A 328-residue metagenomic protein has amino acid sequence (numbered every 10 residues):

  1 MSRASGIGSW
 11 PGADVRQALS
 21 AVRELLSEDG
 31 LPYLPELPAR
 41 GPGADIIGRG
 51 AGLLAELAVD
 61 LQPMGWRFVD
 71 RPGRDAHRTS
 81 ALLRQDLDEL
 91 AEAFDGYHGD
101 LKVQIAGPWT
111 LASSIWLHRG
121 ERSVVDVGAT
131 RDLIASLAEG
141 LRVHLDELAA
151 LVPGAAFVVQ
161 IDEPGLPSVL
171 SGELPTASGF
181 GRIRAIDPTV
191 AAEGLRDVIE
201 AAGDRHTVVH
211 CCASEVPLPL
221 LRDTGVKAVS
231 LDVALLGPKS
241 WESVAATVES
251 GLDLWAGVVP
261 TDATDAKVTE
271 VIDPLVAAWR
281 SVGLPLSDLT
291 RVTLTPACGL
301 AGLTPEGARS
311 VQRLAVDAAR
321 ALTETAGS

Functional and structural regions predicted by a protein language model:
M1-T130, L220-K227, L252, T290 (+1 more regions): Alpha/beta catalytic barrel-like cores
A21-V22, L218-L221, K239-T247: A short acidic, amphipathic alpha-helical/loop segment
L34-L37, K102-A106, Q160-D162, V208-C212 (+3 more regions): A cross-family glycoside hydrolase active-site/sugar-binding cleft signature
D75-E92, R131-D146, T269-L275: Glycine-rich anion/phosphate-binding loops
L90-A93, H144-L148, A191-A201, S240-A245 (+1 more regions): Structured alpha-helical segments in the cores of large, soluble enzyme domains
H118-L133, Q160-R184, G257-T264, T295-T304: Active-site-proximal beta-alpha loop/turn segments in soluble metabolic enzymes
S136, G140-L236: Active-site loop segments of alpha/beta catalytic cores
K227-S328: Catalytic-face loop-and-helix region of soluble metabolic enzyme cores
